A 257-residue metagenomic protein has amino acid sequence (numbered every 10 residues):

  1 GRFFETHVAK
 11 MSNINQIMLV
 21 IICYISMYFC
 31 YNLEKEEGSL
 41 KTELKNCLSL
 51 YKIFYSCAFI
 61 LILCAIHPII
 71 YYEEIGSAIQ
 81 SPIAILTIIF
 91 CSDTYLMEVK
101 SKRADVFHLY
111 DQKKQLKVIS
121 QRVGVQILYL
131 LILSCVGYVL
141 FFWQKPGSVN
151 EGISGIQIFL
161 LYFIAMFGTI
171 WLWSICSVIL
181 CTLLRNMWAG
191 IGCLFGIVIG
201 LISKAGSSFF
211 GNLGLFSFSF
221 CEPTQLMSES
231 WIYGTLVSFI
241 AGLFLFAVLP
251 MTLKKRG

Functional and structural regions predicted by a protein language model:
G1-E5, S12, G190-G257: Terminal transmembrane helical anchor/hairpin motif
F3-F4, Y24, Y28-F29: Aromatic (phenylalanine/tyrosine) cluster motif
C23-I25, L86-S92, L172-S174, V237-V248: Hydrophobic cores of alpha-helical transmembrane segments in multi-pass inner/ER membrane proteins, independent
Y28-Y55: Aromatic- and glycine-rich beta-strand/loop motifs that create alpha-glucan
K41-L44, L48, Q115-G124: Interfacial transmembrane-helix starts/ends
I60-L96, S120-G190: Secretory targeting signals
F107-Q115: Short helix-to-coil transition segments within interhelical loops that connect adjacent transmembrane helices
